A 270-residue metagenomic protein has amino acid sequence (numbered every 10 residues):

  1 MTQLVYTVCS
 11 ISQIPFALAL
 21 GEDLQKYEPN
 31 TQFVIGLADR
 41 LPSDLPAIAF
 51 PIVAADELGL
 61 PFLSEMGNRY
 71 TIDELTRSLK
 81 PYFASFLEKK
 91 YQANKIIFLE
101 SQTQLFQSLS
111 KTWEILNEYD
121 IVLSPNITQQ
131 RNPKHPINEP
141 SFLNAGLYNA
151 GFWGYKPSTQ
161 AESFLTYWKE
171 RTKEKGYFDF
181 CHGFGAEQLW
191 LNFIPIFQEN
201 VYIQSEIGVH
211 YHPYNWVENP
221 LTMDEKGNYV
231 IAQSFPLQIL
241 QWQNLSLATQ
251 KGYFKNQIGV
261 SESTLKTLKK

Functional and structural regions predicted by a protein language model:
M1-K270: Glycosyltransferase catalytic domains, chiefly GT-A lineage
